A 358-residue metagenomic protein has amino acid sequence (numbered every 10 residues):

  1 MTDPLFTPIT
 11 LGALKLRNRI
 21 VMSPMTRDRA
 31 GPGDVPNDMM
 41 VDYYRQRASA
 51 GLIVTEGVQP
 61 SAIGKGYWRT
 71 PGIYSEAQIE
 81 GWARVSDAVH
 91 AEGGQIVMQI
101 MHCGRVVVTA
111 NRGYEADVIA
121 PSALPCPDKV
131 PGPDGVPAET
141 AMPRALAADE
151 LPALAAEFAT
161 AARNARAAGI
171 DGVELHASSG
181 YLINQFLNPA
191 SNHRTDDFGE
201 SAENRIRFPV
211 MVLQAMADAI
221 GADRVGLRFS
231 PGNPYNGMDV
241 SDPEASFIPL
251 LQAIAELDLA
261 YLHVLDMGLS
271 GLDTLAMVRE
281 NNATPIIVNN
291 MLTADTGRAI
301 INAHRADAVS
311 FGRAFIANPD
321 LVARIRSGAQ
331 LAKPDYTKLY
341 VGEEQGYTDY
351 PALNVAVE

Functional and structural regions predicted by a protein language model:
M1-E358: Flavin-dependent oxidoreductase catalytic cores
